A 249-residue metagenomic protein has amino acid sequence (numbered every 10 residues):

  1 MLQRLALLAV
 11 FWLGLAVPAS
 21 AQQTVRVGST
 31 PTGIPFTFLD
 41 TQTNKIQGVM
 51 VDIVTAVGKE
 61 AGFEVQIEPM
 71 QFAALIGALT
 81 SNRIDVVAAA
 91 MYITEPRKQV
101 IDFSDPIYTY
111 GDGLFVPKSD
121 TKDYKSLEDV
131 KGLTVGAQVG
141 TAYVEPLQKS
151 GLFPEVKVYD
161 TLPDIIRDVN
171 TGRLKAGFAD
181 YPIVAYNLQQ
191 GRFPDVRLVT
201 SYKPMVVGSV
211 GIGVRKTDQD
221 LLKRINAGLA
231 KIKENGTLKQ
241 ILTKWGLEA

Functional and structural regions predicted by a protein language model:
A6-A16: Bacterial N-terminal signal peptides
V17-A21: Sec/Tat signal peptide C-region and signal peptidase I cleavage site
Q22-M91, Q99, N235: Extracytoplasmic small-molecule ligand-binding "clamshell" domains of the periplasmic binding protein/Venus flytrap
P31, T109-V116, Y181, A185 (+2 more regions): Periplasmic-binding protein-like
V51, Q66-G77, K122, K157-T171: Short helix-initiation/N-cap motifs at beta->coil->alpha
E64, A142-K157, D195-L198, A227-A249: Ligand-binding clefts/hinges and TM-proximal coupling segments of bilobed small-molecule sensing domains
A74-G77, A90-Q99, P146-K149, K175-V206: A ligand-binding cleft/hinge motif common to bilobed small-molecule-binding domains
P117-T134: Flexible hinge/capping segments at coil-to-helix
